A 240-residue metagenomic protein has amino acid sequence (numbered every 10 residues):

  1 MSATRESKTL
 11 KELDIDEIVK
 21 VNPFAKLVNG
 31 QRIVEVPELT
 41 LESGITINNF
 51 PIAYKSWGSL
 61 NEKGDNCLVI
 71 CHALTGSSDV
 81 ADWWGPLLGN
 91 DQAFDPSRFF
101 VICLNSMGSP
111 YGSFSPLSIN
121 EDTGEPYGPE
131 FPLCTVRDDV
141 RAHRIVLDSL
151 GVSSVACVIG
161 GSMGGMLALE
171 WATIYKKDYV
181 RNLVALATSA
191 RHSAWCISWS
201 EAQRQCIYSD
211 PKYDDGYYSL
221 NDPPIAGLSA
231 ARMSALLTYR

Functional and structural regions predicted by a protein language model:
S2-C67: Catalytic-loop region of hydrolases
L39, P51-W57, W84-G89, M166 (+1 more regions): Short alpha-helical segments and helix-capping/turn motifs at coil-helix boundaries
K55-D122: N-terminal cap/lid subdomain of alpha/beta-hydrolase-fold enzymes
P86, S106, I145-S149, E170: Residue-level signal for well-ordered alpha-helical scaffold segments within enzymatic catalytic domains
E121-P126, D178-V180: A short alpha->loop->secondary-structure connector
G124-E130, R137-C157: Conserved acidic catalytic loop of the alpha/beta-hydrolase fold
S153-S198: Conserved hydrolase catalytic core segment
R181, A185-R240: Alpha/beta-hydrolase-fold enzymes
